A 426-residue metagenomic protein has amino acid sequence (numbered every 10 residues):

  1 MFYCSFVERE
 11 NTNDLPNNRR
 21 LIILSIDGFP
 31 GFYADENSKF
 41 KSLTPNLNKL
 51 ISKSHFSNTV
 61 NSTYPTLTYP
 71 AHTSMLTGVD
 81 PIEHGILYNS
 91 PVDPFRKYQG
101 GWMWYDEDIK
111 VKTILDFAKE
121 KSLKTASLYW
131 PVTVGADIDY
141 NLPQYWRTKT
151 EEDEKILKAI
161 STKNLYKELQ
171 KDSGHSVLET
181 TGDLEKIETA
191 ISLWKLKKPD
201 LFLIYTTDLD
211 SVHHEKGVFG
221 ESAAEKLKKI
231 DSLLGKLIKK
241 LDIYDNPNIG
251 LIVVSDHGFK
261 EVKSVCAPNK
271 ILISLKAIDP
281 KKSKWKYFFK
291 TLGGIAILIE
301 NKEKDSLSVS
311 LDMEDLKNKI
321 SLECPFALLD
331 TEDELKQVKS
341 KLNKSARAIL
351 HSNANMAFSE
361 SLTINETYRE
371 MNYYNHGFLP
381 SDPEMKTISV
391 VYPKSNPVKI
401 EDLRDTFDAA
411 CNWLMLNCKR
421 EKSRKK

Functional and structural regions predicted by a protein language model:
V7-H55: Active-site-proximal N-terminal segment of extracellular/periplasmic enzymes that hydrolyze or transfer
P16, T180-K197, F202, L209-L251 (+1 more regions): A long, amphipathic alpha-helix that forms part of the scaffold/cap immediately adjacent to metal-dependent active
N17-L21, K53-H55, K121-A126, K197-F202 (+4 more regions): Loop/turn elements at helix/coil->beta-strand transitions in domains of secreted/extracellular proteins
I22-S25, N58-T59, T125-Y129, L201-Y205 (+4 more regions): Structural recognition of the beta-strand scaffold that forms the well-ordered cores of secreted hydrolase catalytic
G31, N46, K229-L272, S389 (+1 more regions): Metal-dependent active-site segment of extracytoplasmic phospho-/sulfohydrolases and closely related
A34-I82, A126: Short, structured active-site-proximal loop/turn typified by the sulfatase FGly-forming signature C/S-X-P-X-R
D80-G217: His/Asp/Glu-rich, glycine-adjacent segments that coordinate divalent cations and/or stabilize oxyanion chemistry on
V111, W285-N417: Active-site neighborhoods of enzymes that stabilize oxyanions during catalysis
